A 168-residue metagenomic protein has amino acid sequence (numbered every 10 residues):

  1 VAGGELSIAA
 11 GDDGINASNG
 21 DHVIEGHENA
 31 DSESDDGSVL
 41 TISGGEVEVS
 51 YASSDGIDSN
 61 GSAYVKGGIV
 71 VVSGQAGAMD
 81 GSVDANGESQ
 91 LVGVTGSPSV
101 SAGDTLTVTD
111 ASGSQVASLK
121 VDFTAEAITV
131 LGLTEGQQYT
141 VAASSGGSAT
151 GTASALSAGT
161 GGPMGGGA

Functional and structural regions predicted by a protein language model:
V1-A168: A composition-driven surface/loop motif
